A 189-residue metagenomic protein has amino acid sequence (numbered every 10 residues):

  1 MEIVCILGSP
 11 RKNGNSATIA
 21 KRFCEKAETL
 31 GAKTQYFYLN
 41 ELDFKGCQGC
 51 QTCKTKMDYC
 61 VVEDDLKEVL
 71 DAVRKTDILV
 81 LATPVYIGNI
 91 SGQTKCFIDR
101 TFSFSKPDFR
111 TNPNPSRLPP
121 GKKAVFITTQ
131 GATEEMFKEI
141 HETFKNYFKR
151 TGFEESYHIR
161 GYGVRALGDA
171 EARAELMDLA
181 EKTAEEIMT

Functional and structural regions predicted by a protein language model:
M1-K106, A166-T189: N-terminal beta1-alpha1-beta2 submodule of the flavodoxin-like/Rossmannoid cofactor-binding fold
G8-S9, L39, T129-G131, G161: Cofactor-binding loop segments of dinucleotide-utilizing enzymes, especially the Rossmann-like FAD- and NAD(P)+-binding
T34, E155-S156: Hydrophobic anchor at the start of a short beta-strand that flanks the dinucleotide cofactor-binding loop
F109-E154: Short, glycine-/small-residue-rich phosphate/pyrophosphate-handling segment
S156-Y162: Beta-strand-loop-alpha "switch" segments that mediate conformational coupling across diverse proteins
